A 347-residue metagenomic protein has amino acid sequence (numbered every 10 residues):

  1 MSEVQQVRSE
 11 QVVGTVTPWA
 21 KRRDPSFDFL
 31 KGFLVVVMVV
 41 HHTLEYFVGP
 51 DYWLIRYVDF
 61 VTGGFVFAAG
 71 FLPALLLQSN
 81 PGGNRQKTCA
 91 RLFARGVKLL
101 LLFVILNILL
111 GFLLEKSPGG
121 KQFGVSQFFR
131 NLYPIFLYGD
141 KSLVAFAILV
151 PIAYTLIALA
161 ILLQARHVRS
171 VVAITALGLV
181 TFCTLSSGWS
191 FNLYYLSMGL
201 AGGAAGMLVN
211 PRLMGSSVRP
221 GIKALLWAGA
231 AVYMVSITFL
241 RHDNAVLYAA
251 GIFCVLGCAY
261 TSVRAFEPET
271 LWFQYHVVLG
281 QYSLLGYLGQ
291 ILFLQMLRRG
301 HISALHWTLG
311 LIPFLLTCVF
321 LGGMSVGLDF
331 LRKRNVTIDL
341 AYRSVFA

Functional and structural regions predicted by a protein language model:
S2-A347: Alpha-helical transmembrane segments and their immediate juxtamembrane cytosolic regions
